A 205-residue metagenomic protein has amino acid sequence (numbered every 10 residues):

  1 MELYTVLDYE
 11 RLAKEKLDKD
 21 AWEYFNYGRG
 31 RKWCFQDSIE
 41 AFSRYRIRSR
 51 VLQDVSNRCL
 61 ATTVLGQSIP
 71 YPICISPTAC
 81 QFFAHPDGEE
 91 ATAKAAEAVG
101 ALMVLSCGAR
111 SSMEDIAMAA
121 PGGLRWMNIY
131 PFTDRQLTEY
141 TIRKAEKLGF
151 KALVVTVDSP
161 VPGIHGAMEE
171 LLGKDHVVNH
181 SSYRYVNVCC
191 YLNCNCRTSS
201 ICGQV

Functional and structural regions predicted by a protein language model:
M1-G66, L172-V205: An N-cap/entry alpha-helix motif that binds or orients negatively charged groups
L17-D18, I75, A96, V155: Conserved, mostly hydrophobic/aromatic
G30-W33, F83-G88: A structural motif shared across PLP-dependent enzymes of the aminotransferase-like
Y71-S76, A101-L105, R125-I129, L153: Hydrophobic faces of well-ordered beta-strands that scaffold small-molecule active sites in alpha/beta enzyme cores
C74-P86, W126-Q136: Active-site mouth loops of central-metabolism enzymes
C80, A93-K94, A98, M118-A119 (+1 more regions): Alpha/beta enzyme core
P86-M127: A glycine-rich phosphate/pyrophosphate-binding beta-strand-loop-alpha-helix module
A109-S111, I129-T133, S159: Short, acidic/turn-prone active-site loops that include or flank metal/cofactor- and phosphate-binding residues
